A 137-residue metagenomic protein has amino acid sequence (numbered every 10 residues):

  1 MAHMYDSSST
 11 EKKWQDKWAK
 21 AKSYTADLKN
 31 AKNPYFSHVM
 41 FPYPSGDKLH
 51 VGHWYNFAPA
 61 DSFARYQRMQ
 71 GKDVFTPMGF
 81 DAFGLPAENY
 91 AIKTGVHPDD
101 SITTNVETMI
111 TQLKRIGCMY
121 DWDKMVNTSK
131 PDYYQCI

Functional and structural regions predicted by a protein language model:
M1-I137: N-terminal, positively charged nucleic-acid-binding surface of large information/translation enzymes
